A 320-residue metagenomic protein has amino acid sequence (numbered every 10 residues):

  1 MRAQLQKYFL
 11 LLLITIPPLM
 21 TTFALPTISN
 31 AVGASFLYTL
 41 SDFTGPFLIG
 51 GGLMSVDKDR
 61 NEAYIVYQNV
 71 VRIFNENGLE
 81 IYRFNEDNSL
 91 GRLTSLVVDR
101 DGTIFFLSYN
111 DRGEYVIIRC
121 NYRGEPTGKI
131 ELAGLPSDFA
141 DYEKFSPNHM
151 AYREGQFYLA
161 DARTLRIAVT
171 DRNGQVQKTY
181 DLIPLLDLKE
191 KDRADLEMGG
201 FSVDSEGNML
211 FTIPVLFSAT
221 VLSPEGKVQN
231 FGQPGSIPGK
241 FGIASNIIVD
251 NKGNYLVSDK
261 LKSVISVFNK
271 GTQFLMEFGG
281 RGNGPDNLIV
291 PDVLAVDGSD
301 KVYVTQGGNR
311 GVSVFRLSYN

Functional and structural regions predicted by a protein language model:
M1-F9: Bacterial N-terminal signal peptides that target proteins for export
F9-M20: Bacterial N-terminal signal peptides
F23-N320: Eukaryotic scaffold repeat domains enriched in small/polar residues
